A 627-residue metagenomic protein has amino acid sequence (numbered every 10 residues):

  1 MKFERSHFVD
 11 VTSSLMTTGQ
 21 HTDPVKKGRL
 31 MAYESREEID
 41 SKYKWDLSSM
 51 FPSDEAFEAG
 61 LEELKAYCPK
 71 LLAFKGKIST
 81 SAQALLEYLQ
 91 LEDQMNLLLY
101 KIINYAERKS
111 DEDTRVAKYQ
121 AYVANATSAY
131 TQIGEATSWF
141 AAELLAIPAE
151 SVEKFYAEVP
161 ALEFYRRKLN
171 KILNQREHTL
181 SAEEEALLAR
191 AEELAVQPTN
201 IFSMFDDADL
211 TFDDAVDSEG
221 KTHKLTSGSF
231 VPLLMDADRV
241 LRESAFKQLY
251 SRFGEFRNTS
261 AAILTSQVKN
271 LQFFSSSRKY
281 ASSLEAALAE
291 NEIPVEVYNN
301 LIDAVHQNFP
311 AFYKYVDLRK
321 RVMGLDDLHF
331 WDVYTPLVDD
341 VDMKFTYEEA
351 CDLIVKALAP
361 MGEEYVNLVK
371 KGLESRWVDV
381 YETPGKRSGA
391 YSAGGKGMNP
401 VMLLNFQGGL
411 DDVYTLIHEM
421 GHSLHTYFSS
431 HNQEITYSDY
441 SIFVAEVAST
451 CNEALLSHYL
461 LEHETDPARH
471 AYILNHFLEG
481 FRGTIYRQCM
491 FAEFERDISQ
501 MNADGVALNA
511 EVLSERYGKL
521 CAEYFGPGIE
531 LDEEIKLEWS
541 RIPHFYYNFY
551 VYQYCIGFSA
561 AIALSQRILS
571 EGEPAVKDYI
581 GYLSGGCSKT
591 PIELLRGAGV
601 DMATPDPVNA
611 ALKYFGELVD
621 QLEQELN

Functional and structural regions predicted by a protein language model:
F3-V11, L15, G19-D340, E625-N627: A well-structured
E37-I39, P52, F140, L144 (+10 more regions): C-terminal, non-catalytic "cap/extension" segments appended to globular domains
S276, Y280-A281, E285, L328-F330 (+4 more regions): Active-site-adjacent bridging/hinge elements
V322-P360, V366, H425, Y472 (+3 more regions): Long, K/E/R/D-enriched contiguous segments that form extended
M343-F345, G397-I417: Short pre-active-site segment immediately N-terminal to the catalytic Zn-binding motif
M343-F345, V378-M398: Catalytic zinc-binding patch centered on the HExxH motif and its immediate surroundings that defines zinc-dependent
K356, P360-N367, A393, H422 (+3 more regions): Conserved helix-loop functional segments at active or binding sites
T426-T450: Post-HEXXH active-site segment of zinc metalloproteases
